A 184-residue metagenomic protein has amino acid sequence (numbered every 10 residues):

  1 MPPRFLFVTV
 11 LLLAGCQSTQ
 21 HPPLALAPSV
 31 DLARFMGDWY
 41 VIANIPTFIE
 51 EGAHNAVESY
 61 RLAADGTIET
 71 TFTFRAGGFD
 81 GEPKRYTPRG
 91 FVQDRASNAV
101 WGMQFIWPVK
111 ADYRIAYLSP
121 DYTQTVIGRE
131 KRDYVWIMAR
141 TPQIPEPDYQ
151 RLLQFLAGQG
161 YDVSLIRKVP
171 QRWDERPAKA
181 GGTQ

Functional and structural regions predicted by a protein language model:
F5-A14: Bacterial N-terminal signal peptides
C16-Q184: A beta-rich soluble binding module of mature secreted/lumenal proteins
